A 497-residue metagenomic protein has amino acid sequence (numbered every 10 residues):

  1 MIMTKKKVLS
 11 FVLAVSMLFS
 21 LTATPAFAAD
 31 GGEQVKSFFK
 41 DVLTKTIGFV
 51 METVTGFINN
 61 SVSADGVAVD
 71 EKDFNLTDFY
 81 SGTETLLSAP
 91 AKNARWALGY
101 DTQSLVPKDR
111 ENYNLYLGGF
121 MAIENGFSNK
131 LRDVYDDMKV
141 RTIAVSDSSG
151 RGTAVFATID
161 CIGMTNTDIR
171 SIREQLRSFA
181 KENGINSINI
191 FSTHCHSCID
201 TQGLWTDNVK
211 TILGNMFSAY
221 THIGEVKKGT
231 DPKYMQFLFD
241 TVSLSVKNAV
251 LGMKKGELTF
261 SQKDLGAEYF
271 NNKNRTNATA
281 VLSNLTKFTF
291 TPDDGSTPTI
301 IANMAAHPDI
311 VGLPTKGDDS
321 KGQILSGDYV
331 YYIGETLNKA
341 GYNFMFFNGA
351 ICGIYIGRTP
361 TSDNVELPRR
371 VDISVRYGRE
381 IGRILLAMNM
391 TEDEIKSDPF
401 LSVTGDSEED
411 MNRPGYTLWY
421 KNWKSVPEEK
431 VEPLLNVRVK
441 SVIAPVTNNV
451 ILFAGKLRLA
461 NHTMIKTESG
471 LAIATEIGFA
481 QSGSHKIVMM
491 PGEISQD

Functional and structural regions predicted by a protein language model:
I2-V12: Bacterial N-terminal signal peptides that target proteins for export
K6-V8, S20, V134: Residues at the start of alpha-helices and the adjacent loop-to-helix junctions
L13-M17: Hydrophobic helical h-region of N-terminal Sec-dependent signal peptides in bacterial secretory/periplasmic proteins
L18-F19, T206: Hydrophobic alpha-helical membrane context
F19-A26: C-terminal segment of classical bacterial N-terminal signal peptides
A29-D497: Non-catalytic substrate/cofactor recognition surfaces at enzyme active-site rims
